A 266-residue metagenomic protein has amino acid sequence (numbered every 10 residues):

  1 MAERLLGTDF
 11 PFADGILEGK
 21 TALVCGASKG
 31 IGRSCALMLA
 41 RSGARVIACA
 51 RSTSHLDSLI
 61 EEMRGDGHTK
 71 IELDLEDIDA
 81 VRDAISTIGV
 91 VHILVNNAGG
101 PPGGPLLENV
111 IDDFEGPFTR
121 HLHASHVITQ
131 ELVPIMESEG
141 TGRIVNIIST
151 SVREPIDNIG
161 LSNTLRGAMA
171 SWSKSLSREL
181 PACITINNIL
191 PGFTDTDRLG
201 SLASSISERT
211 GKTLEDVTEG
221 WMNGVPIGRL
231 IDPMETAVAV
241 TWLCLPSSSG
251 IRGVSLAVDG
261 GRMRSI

Functional and structural regions predicted by a protein language model:
A2-D14, E154, R229, T241 (+1 more regions): Short C-terminal tail/terminal secondary-structure segment of NAD(P)H-dependent dehydrogenase/reductase domains
T21, S28-K29: Conserved glycine-rich cofactor-binding loop
A44-S58: Conserved glycine-rich Rossmann-like NAD(P)H-binding loop of the short-chain dehydrogenase/reductase
P105-F118, I144, W221: Substrate-binding pocket helix/loop in short-chain dehydrogenase/reductase
T129-Q130, K174: A short, exposed helix-loop element centered on a Lys and neighboring polar residues
V145-A168, S173-A182, G192-T194: Catalytic loop of short-chain dehydrogenase/reductase
P181-T185, I251-G253: Short, small/polar-rich loop/turn modules that mediate ligand/substrate recognition or access, typified
